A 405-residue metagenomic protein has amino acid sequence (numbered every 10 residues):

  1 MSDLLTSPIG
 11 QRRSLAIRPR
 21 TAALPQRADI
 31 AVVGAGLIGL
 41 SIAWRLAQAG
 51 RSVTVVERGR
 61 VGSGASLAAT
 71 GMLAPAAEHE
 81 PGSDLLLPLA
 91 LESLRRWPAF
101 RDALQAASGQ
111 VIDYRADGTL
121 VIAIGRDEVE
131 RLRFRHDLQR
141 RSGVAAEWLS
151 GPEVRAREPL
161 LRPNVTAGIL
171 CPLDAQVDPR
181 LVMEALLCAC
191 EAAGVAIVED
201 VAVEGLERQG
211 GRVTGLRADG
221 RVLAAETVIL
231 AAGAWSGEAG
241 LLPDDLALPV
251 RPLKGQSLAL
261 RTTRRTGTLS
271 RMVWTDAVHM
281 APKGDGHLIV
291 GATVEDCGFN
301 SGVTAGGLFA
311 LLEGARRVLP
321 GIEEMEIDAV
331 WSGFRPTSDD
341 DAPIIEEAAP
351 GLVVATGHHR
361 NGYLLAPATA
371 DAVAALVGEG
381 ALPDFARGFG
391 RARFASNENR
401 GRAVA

Functional and structural regions predicted by a protein language model:
M1-D29, Q48: Extreme N-terminal leader/targeting segments of oxidoreductases
A28-T54: N-terminal Rossmann-like FAD-binding beta1-loop-alpha1 element of flavoenzymes
W44-A49, V56-R58, G71-L73, A77 (+3 more regions): Active-site substrate-recognition segment that forms the wall of the catalytic cavity or substrate channel
G71-E153, G314-R316: Dinucleotide-binding Rossmann-like beta1-alpha1 core, especially the glycine-rich loop that anchors the ADP
P88-L91, I122-R131, L170-C188, G302-G307: Short beta-strand to alpha-helix junction loop
I169-D219, L223-T227, A231: Helical element adjacent to the flavin cofactor pocket in flavoenzyme catalytic cores
L319-A405: C-terminal catalytic lobe of FAD-dependent flavoproteins
